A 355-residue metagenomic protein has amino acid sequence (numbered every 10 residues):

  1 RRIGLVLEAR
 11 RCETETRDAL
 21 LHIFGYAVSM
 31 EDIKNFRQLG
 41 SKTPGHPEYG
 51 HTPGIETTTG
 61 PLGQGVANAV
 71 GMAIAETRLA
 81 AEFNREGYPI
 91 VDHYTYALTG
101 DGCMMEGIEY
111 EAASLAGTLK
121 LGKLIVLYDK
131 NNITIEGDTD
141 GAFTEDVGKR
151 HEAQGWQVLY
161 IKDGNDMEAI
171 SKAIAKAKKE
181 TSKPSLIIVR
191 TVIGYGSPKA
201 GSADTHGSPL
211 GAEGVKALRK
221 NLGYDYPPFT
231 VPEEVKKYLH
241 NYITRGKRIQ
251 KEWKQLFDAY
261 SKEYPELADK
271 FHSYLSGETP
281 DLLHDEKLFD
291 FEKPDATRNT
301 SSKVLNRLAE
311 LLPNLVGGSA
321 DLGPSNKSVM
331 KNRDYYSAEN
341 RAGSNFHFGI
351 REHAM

Functional and structural regions predicted by a protein language model:
R1, K251, Q255-M355: Non-catalytic terminal/interface segments that mediate subunit docking, oligomerization, and allosteric communication
R1-L119, A320, S325-M330, I350-H353: Cofactor-binding active-site loop characterized by glycine-rich and histidine/acidic residues
R2-I3, H51-T59, Y94-L98, N132 (+4 more regions): Glycine- and acidic
V6-L7, I187, F346: Well-ordered beta-strand positions enriched in small/hydrophobic/aromatic, beta-favoring residues
C12-E15, A27-E31, G63, A67 (+13 more regions): Conserved active-site and cofactor/substrate-binding residues in soluble primary-metabolism enzymes
L21-V28, R37-G40, E76-A80, G117-K120 (+7 more regions): Structural signal for hydrophobic packing residues in well-ordered secondary-structure cores of soluble enzyme domains
H51, T57-I243: Glycine-rich ThDP/TPP pyrophosphate-binding loop and its adjacent helix/strand module within ThDP-dependent enzymes
P227-V235, I243-D258, K262: Amphipathic alpha-helical protein-protein interaction segments
